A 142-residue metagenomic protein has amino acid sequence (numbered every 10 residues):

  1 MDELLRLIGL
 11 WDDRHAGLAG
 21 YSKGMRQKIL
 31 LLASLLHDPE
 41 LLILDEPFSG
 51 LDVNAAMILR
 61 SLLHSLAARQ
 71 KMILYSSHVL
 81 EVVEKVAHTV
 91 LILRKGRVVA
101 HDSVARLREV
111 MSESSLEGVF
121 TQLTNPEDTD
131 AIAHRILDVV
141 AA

Functional and structural regions predicted by a protein language model:
M1-D13: Conserved ABC ATPase "signature" region
L36-E40: A short, proline-enriched helix->beta-strand linker immediately N-terminal to the Walker B motif in ABC-type P-loop
L42-D45: Catalytic Walker B motif of ABC-type/P-loop ATPase nucleotide-binding domains
V53-A55: Helix N-cap at the start of a conserved alpha-helix in ABC-type nucleotide-binding domains
M57-R69: Helical segment within the ABC ATPase nucleotide-binding domain
V83-E84: A short, surface-exposed alpha-helical micro-motif characterized by mixed small hydrophobic and charged/polar residues
H101-D102: ABC ATPase "signature
